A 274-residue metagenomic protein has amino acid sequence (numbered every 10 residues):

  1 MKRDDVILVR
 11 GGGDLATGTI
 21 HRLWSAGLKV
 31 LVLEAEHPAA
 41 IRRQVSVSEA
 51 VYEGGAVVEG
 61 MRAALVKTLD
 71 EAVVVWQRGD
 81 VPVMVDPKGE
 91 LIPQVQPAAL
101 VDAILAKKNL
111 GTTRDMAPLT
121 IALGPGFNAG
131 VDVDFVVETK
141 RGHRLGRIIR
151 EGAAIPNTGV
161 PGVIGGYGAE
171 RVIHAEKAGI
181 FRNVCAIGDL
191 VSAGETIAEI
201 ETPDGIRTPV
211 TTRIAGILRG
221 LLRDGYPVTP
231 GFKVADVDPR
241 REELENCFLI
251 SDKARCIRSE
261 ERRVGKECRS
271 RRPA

Functional and structural regions predicted by a protein language model:
M1-K266: Well-ordered secondary-structure scaffolds
G265-A274: Positively charged, low-complexity/disordered segments
